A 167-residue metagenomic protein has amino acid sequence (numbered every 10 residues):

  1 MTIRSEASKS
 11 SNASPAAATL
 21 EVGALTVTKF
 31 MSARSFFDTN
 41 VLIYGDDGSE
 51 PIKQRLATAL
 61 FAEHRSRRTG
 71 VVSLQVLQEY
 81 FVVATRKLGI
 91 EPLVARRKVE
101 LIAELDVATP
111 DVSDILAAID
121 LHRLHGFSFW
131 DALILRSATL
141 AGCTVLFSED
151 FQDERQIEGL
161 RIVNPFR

Functional and structural regions predicted by a protein language model:
T2-V72, K87-V94, R167: Short, well-structured N-terminal submotif of metal-dependent ribonuclease cores
S14, K29-A33, E104-E149: Active-site neighborhoods of divalent-metal-dependent phosphate/nucleic-acid chemistry enzymes
D38-N40, E79, D131, D150: Acidic active-site catalytic centers that drive phospho-/nucleotidyl reactions and related ester hydrolyses
A59-E63, V82, D120: Surface-exposed charged/polar residues within alpha-helices that form helix-capping/stabilizing sites and interaction
L74, E149-F151: Short secondary-structure boundary segments
L77, F81, T85, G89-I102 (+1 more regions): Glycine/small-residue-rich phosphate/adenosyl-binding loop
R96-V99, A103-V112, L116, L124 (+1 more regions): Short acidic, glycine/proline-enriched helix-loop-strand junctions
